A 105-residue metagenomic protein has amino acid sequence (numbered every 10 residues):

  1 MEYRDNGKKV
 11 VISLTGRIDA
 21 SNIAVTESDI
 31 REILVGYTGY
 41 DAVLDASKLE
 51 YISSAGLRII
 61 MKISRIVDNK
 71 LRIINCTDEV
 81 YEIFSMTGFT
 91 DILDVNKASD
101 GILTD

Functional and structural regions predicted by a protein language model:
M1-E50, K62-D105: STAS-like cytosolic regulatory interaction modules
S53: ABC-family nucleotide-binding domains
